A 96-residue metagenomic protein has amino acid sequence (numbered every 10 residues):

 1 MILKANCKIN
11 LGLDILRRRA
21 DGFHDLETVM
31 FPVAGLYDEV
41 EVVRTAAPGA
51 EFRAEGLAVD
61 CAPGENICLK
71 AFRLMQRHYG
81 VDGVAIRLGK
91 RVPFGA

Functional and structural regions predicted by a protein language model:
M1-F94: ATP-binding N-lobe of GHMP and related small-molecule kinases
